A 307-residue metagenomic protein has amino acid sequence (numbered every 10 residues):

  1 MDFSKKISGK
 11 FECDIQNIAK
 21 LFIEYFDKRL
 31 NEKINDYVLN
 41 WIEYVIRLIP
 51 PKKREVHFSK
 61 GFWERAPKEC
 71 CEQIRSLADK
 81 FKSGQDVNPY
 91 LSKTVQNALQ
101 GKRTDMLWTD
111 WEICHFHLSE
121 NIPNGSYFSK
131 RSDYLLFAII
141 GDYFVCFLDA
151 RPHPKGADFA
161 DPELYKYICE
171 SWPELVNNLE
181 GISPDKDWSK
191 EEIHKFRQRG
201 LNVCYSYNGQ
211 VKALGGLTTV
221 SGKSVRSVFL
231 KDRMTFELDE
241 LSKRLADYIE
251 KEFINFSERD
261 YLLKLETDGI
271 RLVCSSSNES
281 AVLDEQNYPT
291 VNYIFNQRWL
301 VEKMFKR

Functional and structural regions predicted by a protein language model:
M1-F3, E55-Q96, P123-S126, A150 (+4 more regions): Conserved catalytic or regulatory cores that recognize and/or transform ribose-phosphate-containing ligands
D2, K10, D14-N17, A138 (+3 more regions): Alpha-helix capping and helix-coil boundary motifs
F3-M106, F116: N-terminal "first-domain core" detector
G9, G61, G84, G101 (+9 more regions): Residue-identity detector for glycine
C13, C70-C71, C114, C146 (+3 more regions): Generic recognition of cysteine residues
E24, E72, S76-D79, P162-N177 (+4 more regions): Charged/polar, solvent-exposed surface patches and flexible loops
R29-I46, P50, R54, R65-K68 (+1 more regions): Preference for solvent-exposed, low-hydrophobicity sequence contexts
T94-G181: Internal, hydrophobic cores of structured domains that mediate oligomerization or house catalytic pockets within large
